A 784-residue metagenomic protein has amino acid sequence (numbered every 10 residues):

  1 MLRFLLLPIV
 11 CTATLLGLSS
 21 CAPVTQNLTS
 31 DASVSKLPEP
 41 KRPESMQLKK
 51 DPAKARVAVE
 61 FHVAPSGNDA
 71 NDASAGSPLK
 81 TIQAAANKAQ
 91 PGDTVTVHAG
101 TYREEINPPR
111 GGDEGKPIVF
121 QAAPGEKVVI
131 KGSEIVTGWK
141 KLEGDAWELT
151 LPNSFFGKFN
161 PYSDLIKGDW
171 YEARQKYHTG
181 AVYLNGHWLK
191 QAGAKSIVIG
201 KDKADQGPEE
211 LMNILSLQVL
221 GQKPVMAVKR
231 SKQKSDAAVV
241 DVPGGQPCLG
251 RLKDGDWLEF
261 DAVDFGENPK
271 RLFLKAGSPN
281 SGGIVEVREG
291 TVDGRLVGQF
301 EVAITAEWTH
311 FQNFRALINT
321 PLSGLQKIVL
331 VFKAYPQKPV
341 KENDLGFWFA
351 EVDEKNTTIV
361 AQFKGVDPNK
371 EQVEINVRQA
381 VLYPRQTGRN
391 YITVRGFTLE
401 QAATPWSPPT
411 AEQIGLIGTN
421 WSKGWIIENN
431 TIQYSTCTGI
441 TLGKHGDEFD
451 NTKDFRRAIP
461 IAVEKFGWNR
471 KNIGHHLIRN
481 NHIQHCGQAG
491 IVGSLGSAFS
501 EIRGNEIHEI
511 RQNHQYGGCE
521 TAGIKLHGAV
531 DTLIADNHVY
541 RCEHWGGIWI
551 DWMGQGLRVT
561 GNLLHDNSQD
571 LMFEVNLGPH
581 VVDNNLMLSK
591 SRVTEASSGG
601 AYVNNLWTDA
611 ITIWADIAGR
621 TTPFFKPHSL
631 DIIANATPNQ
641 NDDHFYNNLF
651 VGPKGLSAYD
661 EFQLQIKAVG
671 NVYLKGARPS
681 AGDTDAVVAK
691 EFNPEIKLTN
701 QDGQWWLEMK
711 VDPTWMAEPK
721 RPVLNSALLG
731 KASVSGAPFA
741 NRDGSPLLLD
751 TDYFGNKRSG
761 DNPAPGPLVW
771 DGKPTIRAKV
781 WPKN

Functional and structural regions predicted by a protein language model:
M1-I9: Bacterial N-terminal signal peptides that target proteins for export
S19-S20: C-terminal motif of bacterial Sec signal peptides marking the signal peptidase cleavage site
T25-S35: Short, low-complexity, disordered segments immediately C-terminal to signal peptides in bacterial exported proteins
S33-V219, Q337-W421, I426, T431-Q433 (+6 more regions): Extracellular polysaccharide-degrading/modifying enzymes targeting complex plant/algal/animal polysaccharides
F61-A64, V287-G290, V331, Q362 (+2 more regions): Predominantly extracellular/luminal cell-surface or secreted proteins
D93, V128, G180, K270 (+5 more regions): Short beta-strand/loop motifs in extracellular/secreted proteins, especially within beta-sandwich accessory domains
G115, L382, T404-N420, T436-L728: Glycine- and acidic/polar-rich repeat regions and solenoidal domains
G207-K338: Extracytoplasmic
